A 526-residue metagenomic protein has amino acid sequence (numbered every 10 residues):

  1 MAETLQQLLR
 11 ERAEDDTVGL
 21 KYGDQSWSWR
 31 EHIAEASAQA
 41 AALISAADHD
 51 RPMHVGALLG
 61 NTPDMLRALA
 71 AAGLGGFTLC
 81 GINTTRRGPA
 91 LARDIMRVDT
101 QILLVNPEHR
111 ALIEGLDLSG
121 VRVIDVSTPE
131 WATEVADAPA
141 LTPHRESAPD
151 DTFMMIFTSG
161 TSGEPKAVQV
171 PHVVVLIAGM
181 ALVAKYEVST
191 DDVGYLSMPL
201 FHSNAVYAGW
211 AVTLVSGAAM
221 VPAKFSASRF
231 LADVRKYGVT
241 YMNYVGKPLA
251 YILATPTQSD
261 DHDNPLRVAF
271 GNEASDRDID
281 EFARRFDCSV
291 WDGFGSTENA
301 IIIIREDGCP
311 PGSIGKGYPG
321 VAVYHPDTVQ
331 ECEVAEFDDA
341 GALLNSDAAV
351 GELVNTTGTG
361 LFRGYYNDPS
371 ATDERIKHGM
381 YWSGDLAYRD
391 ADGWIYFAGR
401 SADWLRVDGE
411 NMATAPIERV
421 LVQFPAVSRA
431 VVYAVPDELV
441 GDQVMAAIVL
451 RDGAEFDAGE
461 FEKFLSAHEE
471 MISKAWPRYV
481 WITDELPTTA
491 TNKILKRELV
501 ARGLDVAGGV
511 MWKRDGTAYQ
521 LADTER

Functional and structural regions predicted by a protein language model:
Q25, A40-R86, P199, N411: Conserved AMP-binding/adenylate-forming
S28-R30, F153-I177: Conserved AMP-binding A3 loop
M65, R86, L103, G358-P369 (+4 more regions): AMP-binding/adenylate-forming catalytic core of the ANL superfamily
R110-P149, P319-G320: ANL superfamily adenylate-forming
A138-F157, E164, E187-V193: Conserved pre-ATP/AMP-binding loop-to-beta segment of ANL
L176-V193, F201-T240: Conserved AMP-binding/adenylation subdomain of ANL enzymes
K236-Y244, L253-T328: Gly/Ser/Thr-rich phosphate-binding loop
E470-I494, G509-R526: AMP-binding/adenylate-forming catalytic domain of the ANL superfamily
